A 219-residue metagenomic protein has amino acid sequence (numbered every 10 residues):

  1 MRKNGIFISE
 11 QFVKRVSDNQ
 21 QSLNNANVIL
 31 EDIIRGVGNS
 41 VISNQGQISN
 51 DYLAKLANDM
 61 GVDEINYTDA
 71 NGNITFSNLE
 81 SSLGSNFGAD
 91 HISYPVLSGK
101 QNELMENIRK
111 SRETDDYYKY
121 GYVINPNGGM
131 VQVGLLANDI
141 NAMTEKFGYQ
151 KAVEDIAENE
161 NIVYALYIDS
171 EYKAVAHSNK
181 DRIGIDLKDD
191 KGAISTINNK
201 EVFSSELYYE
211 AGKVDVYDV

Functional and structural regions predicted by a protein language model:
M1, I33-G36, I48-N50, A54-N58 (+1 more regions): N-terminal pre-first-transmembrane soluble regions of secretory-pathway and organelle membrane proteins
M1-Q47, R112-G121, N127, E154 (+1 more regions): Juxtamembrane extracytoplasmic/periplasmic/luminal helical "stalk" adjacent to the first N-terminal
Q45-V62, P126-G128, L135-V175: Solvent-exposed, extracytoplasmic
D51, L79-K110, K146-E154, N179-K213: Extracytoplasmic/periplasmic sensor domains and loops in membrane signaling proteins
L56-D59, R112-D115, I156-N159, E210-V214: Short loop/turn motifs at secondary-structure junctions and domain boundaries
I65, A165, S205-E206: Generic short beta-strand
T68, G72-E80, K119-G121, Y172-K180: Amphipathic coiled-coil signal-relay and dimerization helices
E113-V123, G129-M130, V202-S204, A211-V219: A short beta-strand signature within small-molecule sensing/ligand-binding domains used in signal transduction
